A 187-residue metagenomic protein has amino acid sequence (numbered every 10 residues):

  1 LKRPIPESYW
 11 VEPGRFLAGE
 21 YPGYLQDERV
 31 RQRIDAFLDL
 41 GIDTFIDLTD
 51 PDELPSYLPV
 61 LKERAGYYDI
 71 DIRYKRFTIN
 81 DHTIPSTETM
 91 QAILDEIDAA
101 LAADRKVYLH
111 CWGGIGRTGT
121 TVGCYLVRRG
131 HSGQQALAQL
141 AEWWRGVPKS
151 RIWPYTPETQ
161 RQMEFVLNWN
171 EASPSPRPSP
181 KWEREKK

Functional and structural regions predicted by a protein language model:
L1-Y108, G113, T120-P176, P180-W182 (+1 more regions): Cys-dependent protein tyrosine phosphatase-like superfamily
